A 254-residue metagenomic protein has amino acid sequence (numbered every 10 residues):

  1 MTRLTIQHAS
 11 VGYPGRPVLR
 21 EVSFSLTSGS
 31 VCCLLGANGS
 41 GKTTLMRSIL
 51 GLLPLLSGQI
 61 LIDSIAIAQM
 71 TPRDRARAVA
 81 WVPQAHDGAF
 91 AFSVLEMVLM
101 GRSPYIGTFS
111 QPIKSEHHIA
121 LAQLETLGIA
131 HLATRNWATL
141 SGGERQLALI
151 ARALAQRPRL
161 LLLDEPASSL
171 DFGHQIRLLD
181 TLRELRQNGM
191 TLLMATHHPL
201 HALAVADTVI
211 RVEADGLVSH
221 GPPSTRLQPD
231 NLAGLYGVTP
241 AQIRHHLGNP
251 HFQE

Functional and structural regions predicted by a protein language model:
L35-A37: The feature captures the beta-strand-to-loop junction immediately N-terminal to the Walker
L50: Helix-to-loop junction immediately C-terminal to a conserved catalytic motif
G58-A66, R75: Conserved ABC transporter NBD signature motif
N136-L140, E144: Conserved ABC ATPase signature
R157: Conserved catalytic motifs of ABC-family nucleotide-binding domains
L161-E165: Catalytic Walker B motif of ABC-type/P-loop ATPase nucleotide-binding domains
V209-P223: H-loop (His-switch) and adjacent beta-strand-loop-beta switch element of ABC-type ATPase nucleotide-binding domains
